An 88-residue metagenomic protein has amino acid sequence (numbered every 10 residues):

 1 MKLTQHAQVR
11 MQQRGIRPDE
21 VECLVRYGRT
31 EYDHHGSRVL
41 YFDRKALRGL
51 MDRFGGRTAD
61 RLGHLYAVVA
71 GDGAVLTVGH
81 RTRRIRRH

Functional and structural regions predicted by a protein language model:
M1-H88: Ribonuclease/tRNase effector modules and their secretory precursors
